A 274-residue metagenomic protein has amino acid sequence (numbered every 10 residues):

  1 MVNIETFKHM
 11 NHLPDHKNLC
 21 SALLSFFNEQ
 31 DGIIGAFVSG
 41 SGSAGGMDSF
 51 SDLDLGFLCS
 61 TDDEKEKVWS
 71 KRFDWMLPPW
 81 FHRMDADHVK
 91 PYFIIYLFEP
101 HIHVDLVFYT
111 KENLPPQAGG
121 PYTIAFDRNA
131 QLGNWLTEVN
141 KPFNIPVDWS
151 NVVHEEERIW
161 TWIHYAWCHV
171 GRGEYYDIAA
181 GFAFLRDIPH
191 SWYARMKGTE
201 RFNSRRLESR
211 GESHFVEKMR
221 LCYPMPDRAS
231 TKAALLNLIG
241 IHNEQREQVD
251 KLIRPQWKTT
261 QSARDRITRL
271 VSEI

Functional and structural regions predicted by a protein language model:
V2-D31, G42-A44, F50, F57-V107 (+1 more regions): Metal-dependent nucleotidyltransferase catalytic core
F26-F27, A36, L185: Hydrophobic C-terminal alpha-helix "anchor/cap" residues
V38-G40: Short gly/ser/thr-rich secondary-structure transition/capping motifs
D48-S51, A118-G119: Short aromatic-enriched loop/helix-cap "lid" or pocket-rim segments at secondary-structure transitions that line
L97-W135: Acidic, glycine- and histidine-enriched catalytic cores of nucleic acid- and nucleotide-handling enzymes, centered on
Y122-H154: A short, charged helix-loop
P142-I274: Conserved nucleotidyltransferase catalytic core and NTase-mimicking acidic/glycine-rich helix/loop elements in nucleic
